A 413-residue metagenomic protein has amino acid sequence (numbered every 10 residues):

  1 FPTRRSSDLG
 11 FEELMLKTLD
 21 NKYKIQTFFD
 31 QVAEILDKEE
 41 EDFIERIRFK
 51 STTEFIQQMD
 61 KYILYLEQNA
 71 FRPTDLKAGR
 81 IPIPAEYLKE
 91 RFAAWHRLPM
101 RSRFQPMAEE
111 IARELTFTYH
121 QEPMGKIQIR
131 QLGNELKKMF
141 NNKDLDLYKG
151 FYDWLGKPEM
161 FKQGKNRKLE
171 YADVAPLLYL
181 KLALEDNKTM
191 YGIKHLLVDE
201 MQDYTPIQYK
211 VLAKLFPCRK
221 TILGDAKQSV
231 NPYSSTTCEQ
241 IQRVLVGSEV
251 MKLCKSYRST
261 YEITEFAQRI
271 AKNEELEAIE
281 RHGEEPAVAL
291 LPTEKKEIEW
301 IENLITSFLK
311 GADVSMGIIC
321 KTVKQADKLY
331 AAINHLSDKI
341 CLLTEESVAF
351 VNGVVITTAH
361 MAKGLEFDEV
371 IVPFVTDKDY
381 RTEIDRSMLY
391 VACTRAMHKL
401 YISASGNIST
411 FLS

Functional and structural regions predicted by a protein language model:
F1-L196, D203-V211: Alpha-helical nucleic-acid-binding subdomain of P-loop helicases immediately C-terminal to the Walker A/P-loop
L9, E13, E159-K162, L182-H195 (+1 more regions): Conserved helicase motor core of SF1/SF2 NTP-dependent helicases
